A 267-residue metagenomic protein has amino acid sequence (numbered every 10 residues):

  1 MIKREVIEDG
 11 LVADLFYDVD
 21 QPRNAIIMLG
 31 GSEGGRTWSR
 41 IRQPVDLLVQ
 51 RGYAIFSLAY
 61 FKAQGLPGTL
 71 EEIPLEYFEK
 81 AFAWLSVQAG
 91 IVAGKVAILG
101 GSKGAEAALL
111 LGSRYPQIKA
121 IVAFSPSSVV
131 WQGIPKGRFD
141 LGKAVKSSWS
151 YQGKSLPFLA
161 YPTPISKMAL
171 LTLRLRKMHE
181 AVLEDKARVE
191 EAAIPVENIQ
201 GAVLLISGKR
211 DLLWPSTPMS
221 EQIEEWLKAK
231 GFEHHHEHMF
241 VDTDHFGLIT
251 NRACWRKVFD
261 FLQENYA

Functional and structural regions predicted by a protein language model:
M1-N24: N-terminal cap/lid segment of alpha/beta-hydrolase-fold proteins
P22-R23, G30-P67, L213: Short substrate-entry loop that stabilizes the transition state in hydrolases
T69-A89, L110: Alpha/beta-hydrolase active-site loop
G90-S102: Alpha/beta-hydrolase fold nucleophile elbow
G100-L110: Glycine-rich nucleophile elbow surrounding the catalytic serine of serine-hydrolase chemistry
L111-M178: Hydrolase active-site cap/lid region
Y161-F240: Serine-hydrolase catalytic core
L248-A267: Catalytic active-site module of serine/aspartate enzymes centered on a nucleophile-bearing elbow/loop
